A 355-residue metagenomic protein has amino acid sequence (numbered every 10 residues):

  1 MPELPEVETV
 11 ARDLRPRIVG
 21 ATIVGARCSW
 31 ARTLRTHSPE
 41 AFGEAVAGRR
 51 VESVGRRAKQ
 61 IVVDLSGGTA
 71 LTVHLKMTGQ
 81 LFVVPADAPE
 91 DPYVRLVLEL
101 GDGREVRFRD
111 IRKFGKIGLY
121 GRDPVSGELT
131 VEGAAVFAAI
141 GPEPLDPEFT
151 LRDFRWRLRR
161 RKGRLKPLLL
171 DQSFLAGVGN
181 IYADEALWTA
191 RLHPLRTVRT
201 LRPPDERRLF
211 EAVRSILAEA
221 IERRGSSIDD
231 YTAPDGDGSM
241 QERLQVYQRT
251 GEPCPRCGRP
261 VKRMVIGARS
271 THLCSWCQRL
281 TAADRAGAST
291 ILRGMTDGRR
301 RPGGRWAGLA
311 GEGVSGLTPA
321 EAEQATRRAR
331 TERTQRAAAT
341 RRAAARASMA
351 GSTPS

Functional and structural regions predicted by a protein language model:
M1-L119, P354: Surface-exposed binding/hinge segments that line and control ligand-binding clefts or catalytic entry sites
P2-P5, P142, P194: Proline-rich low-complexity regions
E3-E6, V10, V19, S38 (+5 more regions): Alpha-helical structural motif
E3-P5, V125, A329: Exposed, low-complexity/repetitive linear segments and helix-based recognition motifs, biased toward charged/polar
P16-A31, V62-S66, S126, A135 (+3 more regions): Short low-complexity stretches enriched in small and charged residues
T22-F42, G55, F154-R342, M349 (+1 more regions): Basic, nucleic-acid-binding surfaces and adjacent catalytic neighborhoods in DNA/RNA-processing proteins
G48, A58, G79, G115 (+8 more regions): Glycine-centered flexibility motif
L71-G177, Y182-T189, T197-T200, L209: Phosphate/anion-contacting hairpin/loop surfaces
